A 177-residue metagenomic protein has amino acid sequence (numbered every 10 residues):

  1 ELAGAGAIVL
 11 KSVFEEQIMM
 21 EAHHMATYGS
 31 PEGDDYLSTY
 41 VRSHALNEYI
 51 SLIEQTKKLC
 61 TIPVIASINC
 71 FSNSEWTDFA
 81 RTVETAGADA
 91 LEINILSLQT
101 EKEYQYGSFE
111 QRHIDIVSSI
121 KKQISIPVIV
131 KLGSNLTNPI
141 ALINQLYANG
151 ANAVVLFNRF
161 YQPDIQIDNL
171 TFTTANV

Functional and structural regions predicted by a protein language model:
E1-D34, H44-I65, N69-V177: Alpha/beta enzyme core
S38: Aromatic-lined substrate-binding rim segments of carbohydrate-active enzymes
